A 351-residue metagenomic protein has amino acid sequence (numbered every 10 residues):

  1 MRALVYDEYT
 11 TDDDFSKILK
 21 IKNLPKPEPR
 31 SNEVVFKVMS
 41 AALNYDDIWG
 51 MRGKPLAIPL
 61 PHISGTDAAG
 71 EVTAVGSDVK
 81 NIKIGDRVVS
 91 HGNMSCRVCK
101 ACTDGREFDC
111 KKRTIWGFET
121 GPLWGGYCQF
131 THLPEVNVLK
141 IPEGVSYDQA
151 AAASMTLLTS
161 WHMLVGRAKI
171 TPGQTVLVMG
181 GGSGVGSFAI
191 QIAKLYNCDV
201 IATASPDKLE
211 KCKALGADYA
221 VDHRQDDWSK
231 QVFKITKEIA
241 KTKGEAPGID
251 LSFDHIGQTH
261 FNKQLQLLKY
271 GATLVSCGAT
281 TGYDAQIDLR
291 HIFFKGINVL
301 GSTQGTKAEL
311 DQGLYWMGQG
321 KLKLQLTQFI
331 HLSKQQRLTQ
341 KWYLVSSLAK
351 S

Functional and structural regions predicted by a protein language model:
M1, K307-S351: C-terminal hydrophobic helical "lid"/dimerization subdomain of Rossmann-like NAD(P)H-dependent oxidoreductases
P25-A42, K54-T103, W124, P142-V145: Glycine-rich beta-strand-centered segment in the early N-terminal region that forms part of a ligand/cofactor-binding
V89, D250-F253: N-terminal Rossmann-like NAD(P) cofactor-binding module of classical short-chain dehydrogenase/reductase
M94-G180: NAD(P)H dinucleotide-binding glycine-rich loop of Rossmann-like/cofactor-binding domains, especially the beta1-alpha1
V145-D226: Mid-domain Rossmann-like dinucleotide-binding core that forms the NAD(H)/NADP(H) cofactor-binding site
Y196-C198, A204, I256-Q325: Glycine-rich phosphate-binding loop and adjacent beta-alpha segment of Rossmann(oid) nucleotide-cofactor-binding
D227-A246: Short amphipathic alpha-helix with an adjacent loop that forms part of the alpha/beta core around
